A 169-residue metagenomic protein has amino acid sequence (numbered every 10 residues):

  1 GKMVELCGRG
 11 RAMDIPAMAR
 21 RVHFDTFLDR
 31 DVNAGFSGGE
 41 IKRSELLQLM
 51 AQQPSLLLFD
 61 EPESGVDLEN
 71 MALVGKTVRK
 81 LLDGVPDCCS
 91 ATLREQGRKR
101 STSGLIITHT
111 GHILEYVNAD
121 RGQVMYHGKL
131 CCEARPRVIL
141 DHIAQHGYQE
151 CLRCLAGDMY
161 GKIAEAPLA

Functional and structural regions predicted by a protein language model:
G1-D14: Q-loop/switch helix immediately C-terminal to the Walker
A12-D31: Conserved ABC ATPase "signature" region
E45-L46: Hydrophobic anchor residue at the start of the ABC signature
L49-M50: ABC ATPase C-loop
Q53: Conserved catalytic motifs of ABC-family nucleotide-binding domains
L58-P62, D67-E69: Walker B catalytic motif
M71-R100: Helical segment within the ABC ATPase nucleotide-binding domain
Y116, R121, M125, K129-L155: Conserved beta-strand-loop-alpha-helix hinge in the C-terminal portion of ABC ATPase nucleotide-binding domains
